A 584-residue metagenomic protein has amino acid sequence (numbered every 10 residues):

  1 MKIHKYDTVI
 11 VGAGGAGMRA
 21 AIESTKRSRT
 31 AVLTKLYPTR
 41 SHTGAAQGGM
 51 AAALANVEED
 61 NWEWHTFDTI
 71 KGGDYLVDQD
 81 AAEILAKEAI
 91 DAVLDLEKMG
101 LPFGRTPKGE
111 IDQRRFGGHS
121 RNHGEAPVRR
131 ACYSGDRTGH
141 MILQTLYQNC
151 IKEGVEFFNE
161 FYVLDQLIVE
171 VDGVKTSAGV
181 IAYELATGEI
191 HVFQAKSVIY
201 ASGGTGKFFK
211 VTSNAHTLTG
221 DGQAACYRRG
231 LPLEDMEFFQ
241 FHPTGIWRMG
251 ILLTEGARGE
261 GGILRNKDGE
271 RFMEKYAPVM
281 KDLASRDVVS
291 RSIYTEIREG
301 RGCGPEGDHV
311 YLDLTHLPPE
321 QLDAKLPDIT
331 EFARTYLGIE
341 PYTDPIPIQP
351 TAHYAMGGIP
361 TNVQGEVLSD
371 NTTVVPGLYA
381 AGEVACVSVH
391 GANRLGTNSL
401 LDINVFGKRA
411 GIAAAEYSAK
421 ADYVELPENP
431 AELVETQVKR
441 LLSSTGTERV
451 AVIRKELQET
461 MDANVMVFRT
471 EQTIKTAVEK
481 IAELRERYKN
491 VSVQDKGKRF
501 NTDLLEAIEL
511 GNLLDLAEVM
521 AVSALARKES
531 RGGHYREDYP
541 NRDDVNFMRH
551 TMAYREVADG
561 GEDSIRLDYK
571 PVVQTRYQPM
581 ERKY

Functional and structural regions predicted by a protein language model:
M1-T8, K26-S28, K175, L185: Extreme N-terminal leader/targeting segments of oxidoreductases
M1-Y6, G15, E23, Y37-T39 (+13 more regions): Glycine- and aromatic-enriched mobile tails/lids
T8-V32: N-terminal Rossmann-like FAD-binding beta1-loop-alpha1 element of flavoenzymes
A52-L85: Glycine-rich active-site loop/strand segments that organize a redox cofactor
V77-I90, R129-Q148, F158, T212-G220 (+2 more regions): Short beta-strand to alpha-helix junction loop
E97-E189, Q194, A201, H242-M249 (+1 more regions): Conserved redox-cofactor binding core of oxidoreductases
S197-I251, G304, G396-A413: Glycine-rich loop(s) and the adjacent beta-strand/alpha-helix scaffold that form part
A225, L231-P347, A413-A419, R454 (+1 more regions): An anion/pyrophosphate-binding glycine-rich loop and adjacent beta-alpha core in soluble alpha-beta enzymes
